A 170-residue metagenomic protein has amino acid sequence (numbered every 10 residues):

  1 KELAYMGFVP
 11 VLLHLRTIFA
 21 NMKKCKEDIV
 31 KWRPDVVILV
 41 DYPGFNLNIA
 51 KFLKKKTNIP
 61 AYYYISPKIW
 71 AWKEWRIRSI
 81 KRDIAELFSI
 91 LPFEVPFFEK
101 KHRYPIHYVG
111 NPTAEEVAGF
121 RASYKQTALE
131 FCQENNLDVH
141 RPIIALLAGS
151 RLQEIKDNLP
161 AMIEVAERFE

Functional and structural regions predicted by a protein language model:
K1-E134, L147-E154: Active-site and donor-binding regions of nucleotide-sugar-utilizing enzymes
L129-Q133, H140, E167: Catalytic-core helical/loop segments in enzymes performing group transfer/polymerization on anionic/lipid-linked
D138-A145: Charged active-site motifs of nucleotide-sugar-dependent glycosyltransferases
R151-E170: Conserved catalytic-core segment of nucleotide-activated headgroup transferases in glycan assembly
